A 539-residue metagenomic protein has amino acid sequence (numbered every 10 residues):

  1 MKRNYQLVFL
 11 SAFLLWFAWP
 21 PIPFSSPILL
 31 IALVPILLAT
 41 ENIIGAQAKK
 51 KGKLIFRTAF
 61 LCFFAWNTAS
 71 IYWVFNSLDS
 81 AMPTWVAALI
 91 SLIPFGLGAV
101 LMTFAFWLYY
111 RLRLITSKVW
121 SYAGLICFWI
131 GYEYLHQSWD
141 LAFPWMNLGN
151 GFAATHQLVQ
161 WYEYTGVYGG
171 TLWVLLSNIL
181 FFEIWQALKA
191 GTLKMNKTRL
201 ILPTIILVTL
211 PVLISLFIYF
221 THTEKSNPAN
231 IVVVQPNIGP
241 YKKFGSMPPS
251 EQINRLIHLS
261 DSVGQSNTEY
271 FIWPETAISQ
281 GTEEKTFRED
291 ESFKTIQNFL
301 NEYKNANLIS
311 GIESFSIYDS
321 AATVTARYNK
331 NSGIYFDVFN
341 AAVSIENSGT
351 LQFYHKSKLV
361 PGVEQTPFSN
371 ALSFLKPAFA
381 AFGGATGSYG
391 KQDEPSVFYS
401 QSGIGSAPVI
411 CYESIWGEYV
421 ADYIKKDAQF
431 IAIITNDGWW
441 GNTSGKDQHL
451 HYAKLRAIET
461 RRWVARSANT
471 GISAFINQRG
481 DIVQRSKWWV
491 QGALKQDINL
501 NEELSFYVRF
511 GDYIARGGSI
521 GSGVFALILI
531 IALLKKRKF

Functional and structural regions predicted by a protein language model:
M1-Y219, N442, A453-R456, A468-T470 (+2 more regions): Membrane-embedded alpha-helical bundles of multi-pass enzymes that act on lipidic or dolichyl-linked glycan substrates
I22-P35, W66-W73, Q235-N237, T268-E283 (+2 more regions): Short, conserved active-site loops that position catalytic residues or coordinate cofactors/metal ions across diverse
E41, Y109, R113, F182 (+5 more regions): Generic structural signal for well-ordered alpha-helical scaffold segments
I90-F95, I238-F244, F379: Short glycine/proline- and acidic residue-enriched helix-loop micro-motifs that form flexible lids or anion-recognition
W139-F143, K225, Y335-F336, K487: Short glycine/proline-enriched turns and hinge-like loops at secondary-structure junctions
A154-Q160, L207-N301: Membrane-interface segments at or immediately adjacent to transmembrane helices that form the boundary between
G166, G170, G245-P249, V409: Short acidic-aromatic active-site loops that bind/stabilize oxyanions
P248, W273-F539: Solvent-exposed soluble domains appended to multi-pass membrane proteins
